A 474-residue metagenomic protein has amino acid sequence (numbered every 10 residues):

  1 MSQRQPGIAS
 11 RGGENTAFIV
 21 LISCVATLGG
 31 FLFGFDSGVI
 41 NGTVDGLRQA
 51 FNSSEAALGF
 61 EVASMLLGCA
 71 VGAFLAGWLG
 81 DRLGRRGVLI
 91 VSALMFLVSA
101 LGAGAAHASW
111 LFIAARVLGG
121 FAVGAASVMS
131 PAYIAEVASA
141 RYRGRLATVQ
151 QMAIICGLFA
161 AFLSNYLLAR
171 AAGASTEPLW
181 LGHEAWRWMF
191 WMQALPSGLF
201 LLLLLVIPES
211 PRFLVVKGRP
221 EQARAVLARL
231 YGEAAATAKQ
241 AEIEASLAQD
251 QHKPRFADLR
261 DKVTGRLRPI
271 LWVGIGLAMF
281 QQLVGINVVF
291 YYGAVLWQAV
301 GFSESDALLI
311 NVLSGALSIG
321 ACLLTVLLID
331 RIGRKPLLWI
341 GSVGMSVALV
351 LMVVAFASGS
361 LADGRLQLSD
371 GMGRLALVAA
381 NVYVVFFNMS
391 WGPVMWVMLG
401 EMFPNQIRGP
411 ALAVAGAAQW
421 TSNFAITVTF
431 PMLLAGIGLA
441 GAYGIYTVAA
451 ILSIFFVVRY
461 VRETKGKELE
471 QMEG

Functional and structural regions predicted by a protein language model:
M1-G474: Transmembrane-helix signature of 12-pass secondary carriers
